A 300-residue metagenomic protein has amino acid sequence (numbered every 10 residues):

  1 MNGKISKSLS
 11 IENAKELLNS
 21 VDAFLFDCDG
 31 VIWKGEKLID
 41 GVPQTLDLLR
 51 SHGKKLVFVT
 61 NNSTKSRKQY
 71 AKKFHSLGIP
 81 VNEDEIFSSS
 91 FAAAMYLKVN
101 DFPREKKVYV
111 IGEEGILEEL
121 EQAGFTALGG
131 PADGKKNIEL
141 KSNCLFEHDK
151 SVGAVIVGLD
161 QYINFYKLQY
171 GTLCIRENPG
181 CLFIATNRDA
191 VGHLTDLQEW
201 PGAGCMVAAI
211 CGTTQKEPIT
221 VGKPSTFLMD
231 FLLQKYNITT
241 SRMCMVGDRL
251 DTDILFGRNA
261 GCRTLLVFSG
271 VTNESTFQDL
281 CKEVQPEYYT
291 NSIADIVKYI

Functional and structural regions predicted by a protein language model:
M1-C28, W33-K54, S63-F87, A94-I300: Asp-based, Mg2+/Mn2+-dependent phosphohydrolase catalytic module
